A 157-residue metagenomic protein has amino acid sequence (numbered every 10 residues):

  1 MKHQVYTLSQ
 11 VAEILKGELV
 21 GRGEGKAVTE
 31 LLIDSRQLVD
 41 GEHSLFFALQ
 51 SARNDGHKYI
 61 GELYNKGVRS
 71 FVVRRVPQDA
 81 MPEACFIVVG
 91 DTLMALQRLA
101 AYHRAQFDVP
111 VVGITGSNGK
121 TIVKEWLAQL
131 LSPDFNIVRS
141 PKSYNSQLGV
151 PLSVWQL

Functional and structural regions predicted by a protein language model:
M1-R98: N-terminal leader/targeting and accessory segments in enzymes
L96-L157: Phosphate-binding loop of NTP-binding sites
